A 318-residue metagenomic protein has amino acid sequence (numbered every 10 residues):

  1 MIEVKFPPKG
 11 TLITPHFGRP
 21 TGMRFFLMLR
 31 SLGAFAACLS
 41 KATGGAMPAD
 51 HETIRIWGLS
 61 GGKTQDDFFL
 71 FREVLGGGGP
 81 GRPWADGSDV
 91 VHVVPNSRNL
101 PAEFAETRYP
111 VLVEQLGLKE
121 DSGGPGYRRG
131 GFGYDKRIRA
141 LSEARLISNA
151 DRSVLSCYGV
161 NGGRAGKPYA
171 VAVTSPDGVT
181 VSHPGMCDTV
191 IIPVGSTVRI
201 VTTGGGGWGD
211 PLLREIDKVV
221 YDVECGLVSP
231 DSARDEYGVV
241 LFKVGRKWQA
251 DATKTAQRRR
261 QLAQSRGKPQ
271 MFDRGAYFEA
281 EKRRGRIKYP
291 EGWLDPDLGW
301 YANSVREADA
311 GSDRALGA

Functional and structural regions predicted by a protein language model:
M1-G317: Glycine/proline-enriched, intrinsically flexible loops and inter-domain linkers
